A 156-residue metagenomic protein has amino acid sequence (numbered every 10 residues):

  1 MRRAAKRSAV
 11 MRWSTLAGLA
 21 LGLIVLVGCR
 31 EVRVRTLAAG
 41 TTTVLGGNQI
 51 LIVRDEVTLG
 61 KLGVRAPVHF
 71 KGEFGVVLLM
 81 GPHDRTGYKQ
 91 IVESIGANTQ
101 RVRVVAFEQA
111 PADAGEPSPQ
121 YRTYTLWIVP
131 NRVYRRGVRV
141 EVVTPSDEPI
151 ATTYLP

Functional and structural regions predicted by a protein language model:
M1-R12: N-terminal secretory signal peptides that target proteins for export/translocation
A5-K6, L19, P145: Compositionally biased, low-complexity intrinsically disordered regions
A17-V25: Bacterial N-terminal signal peptides
G28-P156: Exposed, flexible binding/inhibitory loops of compact, secreted disulfide-stabilized domains
